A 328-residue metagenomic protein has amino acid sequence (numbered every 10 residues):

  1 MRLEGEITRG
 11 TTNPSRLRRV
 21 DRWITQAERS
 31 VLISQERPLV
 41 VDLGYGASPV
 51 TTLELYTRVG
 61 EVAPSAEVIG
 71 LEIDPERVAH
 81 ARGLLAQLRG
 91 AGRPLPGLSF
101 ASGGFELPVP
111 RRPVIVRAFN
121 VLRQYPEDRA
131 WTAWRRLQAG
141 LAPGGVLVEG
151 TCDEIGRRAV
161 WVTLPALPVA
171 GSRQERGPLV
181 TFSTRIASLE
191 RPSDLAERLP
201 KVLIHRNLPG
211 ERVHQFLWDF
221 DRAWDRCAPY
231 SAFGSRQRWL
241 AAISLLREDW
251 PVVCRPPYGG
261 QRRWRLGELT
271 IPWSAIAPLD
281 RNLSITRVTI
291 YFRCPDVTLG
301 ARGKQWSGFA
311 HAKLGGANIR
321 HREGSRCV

Functional and structural regions predicted by a protein language model:
M1-P38, D42, A47-P49: Class I SAM-dependent methyltransferase Rossmann-like catalytic core, especially the SAM/SAH-binding loop
G46-L107: Class I SAM-dependent methyltransferase SAM/SAH-binding core
P96-S99, V114, G145: Short, conserved active-site loop motifs that form the nucleotide-linked donor/cofactor pocket
P113-R129: A short SAM/SAH-binding and catalytic strip from SAM-dependent methyltransferases
W131-P143: A short glycine-rich, Lys/Arg-flanked "PGG" loop and its adjoining helix->strand segment in the class I
P143-I155: Conserved beta-strand signature within the Rossmann-like core of class I S-adenosyl-L-methionine
V160, L164-A241: A conserved mid-domain beta-alpha-beta active-site/ligand-binding segment of alpha/beta enzyme cores
Y230-H311, G316, G324-V328: C-terminal non-catalytic accessory extensions
